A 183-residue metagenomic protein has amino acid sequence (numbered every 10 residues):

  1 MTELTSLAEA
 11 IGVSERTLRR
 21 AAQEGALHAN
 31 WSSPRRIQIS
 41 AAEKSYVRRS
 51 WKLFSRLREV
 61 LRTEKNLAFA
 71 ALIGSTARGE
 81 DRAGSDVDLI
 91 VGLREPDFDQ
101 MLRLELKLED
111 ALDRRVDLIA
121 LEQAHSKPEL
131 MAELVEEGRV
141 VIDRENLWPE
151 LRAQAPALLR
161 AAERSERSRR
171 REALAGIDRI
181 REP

Functional and structural regions predicted by a protein language model:
M1-N66, R78-A83, R94-P183: Catalytic core of pol beta-like nucleotidyltransferases
F69, I73-T76: Short helix-loop-helix/strand-helix junction enriched in hydrophobic and basic residues
A71, D88, D117-I119: A structural signal for isolated positions on well-ordered beta-strands in alpha/beta enzyme cores
V87-L93: Helix-adjacent hinge/juxtasegments
